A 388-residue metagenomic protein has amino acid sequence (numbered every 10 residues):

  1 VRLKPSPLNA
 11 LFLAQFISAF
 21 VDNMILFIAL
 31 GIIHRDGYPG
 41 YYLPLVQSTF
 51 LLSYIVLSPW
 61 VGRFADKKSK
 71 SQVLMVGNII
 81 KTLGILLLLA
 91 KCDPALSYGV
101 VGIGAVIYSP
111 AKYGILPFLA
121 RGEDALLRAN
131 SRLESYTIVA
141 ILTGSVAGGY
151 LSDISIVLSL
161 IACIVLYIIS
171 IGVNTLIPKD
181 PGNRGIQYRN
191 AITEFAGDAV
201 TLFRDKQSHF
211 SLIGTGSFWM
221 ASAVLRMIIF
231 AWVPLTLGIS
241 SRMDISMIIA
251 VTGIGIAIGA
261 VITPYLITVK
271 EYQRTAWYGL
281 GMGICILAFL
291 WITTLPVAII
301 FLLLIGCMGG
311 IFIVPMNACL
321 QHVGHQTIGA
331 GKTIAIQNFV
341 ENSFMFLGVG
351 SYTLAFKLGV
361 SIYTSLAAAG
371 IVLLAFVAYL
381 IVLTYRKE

Functional and structural regions predicted by a protein language model:
V1-L8, K179-L212: Juxtamembrane intracellular "pre-TM" segments in multi-pass secondary transporters
N9-L26, Q47-A65, S69-K81, S97-S152 (+5 more regions): Substrate-agnostic recognition of the 12-TM MFS/MFS-like secondary transporter fold
L26-Y41, M227-M243: Short amphipathic helix-loop junctions that connect adjacent transmembrane helices in Major Facilitator Superfamily/SLC
P39-Q47, S240-I249, A330, I334: Juxtamembrane helix-start elements in MFS-like secondary transporters
Q72-L87, Q273-A288, G370: Structural signature of the two symmetry-related core transmembrane helices
G114, F118-L119, L160-R189, I381-E388: Helix-loop junctions on the cytosolic side of multi-pass membrane transporters, especially the intracellular loop
Y150-V165, S241-S246, T353-L373: A membrane-interface helix-boundary motif in multi-pass transporters
Q273-I313: C-terminal transmembrane helical hairpin of 12-TM major facilitator-type secondary transporters
